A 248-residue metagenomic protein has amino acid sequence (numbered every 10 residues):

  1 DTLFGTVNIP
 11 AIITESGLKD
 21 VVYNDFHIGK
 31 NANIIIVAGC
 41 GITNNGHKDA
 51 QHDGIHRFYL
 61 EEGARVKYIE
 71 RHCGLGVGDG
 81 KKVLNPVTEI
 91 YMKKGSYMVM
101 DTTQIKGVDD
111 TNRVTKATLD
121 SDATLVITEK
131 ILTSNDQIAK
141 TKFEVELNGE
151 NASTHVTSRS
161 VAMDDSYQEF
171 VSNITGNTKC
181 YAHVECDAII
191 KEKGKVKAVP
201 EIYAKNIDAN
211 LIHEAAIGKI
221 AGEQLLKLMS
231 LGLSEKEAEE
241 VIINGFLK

Functional and structural regions predicted by a protein language model:
D1-L233, N244-K248: Conserved beta-strand/loop scaffold segments within soluble protein domains that form the structured core and edges
